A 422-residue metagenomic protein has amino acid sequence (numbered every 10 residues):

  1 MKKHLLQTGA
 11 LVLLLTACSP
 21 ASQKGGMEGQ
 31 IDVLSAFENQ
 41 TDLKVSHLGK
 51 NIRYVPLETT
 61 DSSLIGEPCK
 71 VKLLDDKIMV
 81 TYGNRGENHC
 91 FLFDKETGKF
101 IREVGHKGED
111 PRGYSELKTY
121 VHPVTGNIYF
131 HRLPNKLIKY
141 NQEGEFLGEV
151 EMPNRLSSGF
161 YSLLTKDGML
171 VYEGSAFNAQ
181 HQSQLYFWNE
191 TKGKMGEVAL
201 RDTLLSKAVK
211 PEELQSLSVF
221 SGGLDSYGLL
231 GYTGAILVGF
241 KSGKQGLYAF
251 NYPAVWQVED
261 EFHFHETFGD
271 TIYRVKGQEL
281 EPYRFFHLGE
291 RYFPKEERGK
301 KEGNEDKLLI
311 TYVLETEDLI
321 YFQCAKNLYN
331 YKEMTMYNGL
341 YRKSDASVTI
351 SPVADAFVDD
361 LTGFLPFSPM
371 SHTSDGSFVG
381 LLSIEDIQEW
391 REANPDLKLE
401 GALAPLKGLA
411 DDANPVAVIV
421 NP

Functional and structural regions predicted by a protein language model:
T16-A17: C-terminal motif of bacterial Sec signal peptides marking the signal peptidase cleavage site
Q23-Y54: Blade/loop signatures of beta-propeller domains
R53-N88: Beta-strand-rich domains and repeat architectures in extracellular enzymes and scaffolds, especially beta-propellers
E58-S62, K99-G126, F130-R132, E151-R155: Blade-loop segments of beta-propeller domains
G66-K70, G113-Y120, R155-L164, K207-V209 (+3 more regions): Repeated scaffold domains used in trafficking and secretory/extracellular systems, primarily beta-propellers
K77-G83, G126-R132, D167-A179, W256-Y273 (+2 more regions): Short beta-strand elements that form the blades of beta-propeller/WD-repeat-like and other beta-sheet-rich scaffold
L133-Q184, K194-E212: Asp-box/WD-like beta-propeller blade repeats and closely related beta-sheet repeat scaffolds
Y283-E305, K343-D375, Q388: Conserved blade-ending motifs and adjacent loop-strand segments that build the rim/top face of beta-propeller domains
